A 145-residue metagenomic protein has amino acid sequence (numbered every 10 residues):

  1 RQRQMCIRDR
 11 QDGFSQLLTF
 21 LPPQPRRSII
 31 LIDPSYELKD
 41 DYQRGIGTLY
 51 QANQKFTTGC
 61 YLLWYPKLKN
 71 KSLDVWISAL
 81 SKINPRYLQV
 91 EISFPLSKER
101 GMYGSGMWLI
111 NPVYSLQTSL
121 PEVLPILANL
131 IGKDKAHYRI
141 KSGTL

Functional and structural regions predicted by a protein language model:
R1, K69-L73: Short, charged/polar "capping" segments at the starts of alpha-helices and the immediately preceding loops
R1, S15, Y138-I140: Nucleotide-activated sugar donor-binding and catalytic core shared by glycosyltransferases and related lipid-linked
Q2-I7: Short, small-residue-biased leader/transition segments that mark boundaries at the very start of proteins
R8-C60, W64-P66, V113: Active-site segment flanking the S-adenosylmethionine/decSAM binding pocket in AdoMet-dependent transferases
K39, N70-K71, Q117: Loop/helix-junction capping segments adjacent to catalytic residues or to phosphate/diphosphate-binding pockets
Y65-N70, S93-P95: Short beta-alpha junction loops
D74-L145: Rossmann-like AdoMet/SAM-dependent catalytic core
